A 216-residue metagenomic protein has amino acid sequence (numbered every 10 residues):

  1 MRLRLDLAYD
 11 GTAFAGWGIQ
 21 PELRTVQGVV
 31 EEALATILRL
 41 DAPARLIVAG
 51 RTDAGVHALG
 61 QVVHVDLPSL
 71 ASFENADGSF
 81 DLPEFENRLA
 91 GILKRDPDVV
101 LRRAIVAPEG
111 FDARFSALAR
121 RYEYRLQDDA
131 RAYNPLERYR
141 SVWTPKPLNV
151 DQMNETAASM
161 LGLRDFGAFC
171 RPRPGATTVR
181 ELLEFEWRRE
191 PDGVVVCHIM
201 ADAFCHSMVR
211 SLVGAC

Functional and structural regions predicted by a protein language model:
M1-C216: Structured-RNA-binding interfaces characteristic of tRNA pseudouridine synthases
